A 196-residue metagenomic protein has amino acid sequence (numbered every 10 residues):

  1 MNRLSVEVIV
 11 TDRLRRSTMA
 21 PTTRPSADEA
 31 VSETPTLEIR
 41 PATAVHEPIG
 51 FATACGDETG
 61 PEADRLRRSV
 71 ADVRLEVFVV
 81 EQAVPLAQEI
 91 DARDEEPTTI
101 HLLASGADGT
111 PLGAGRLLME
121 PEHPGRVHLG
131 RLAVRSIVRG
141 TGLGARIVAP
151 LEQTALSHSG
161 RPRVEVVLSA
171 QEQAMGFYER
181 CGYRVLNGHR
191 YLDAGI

Functional and structural regions predicted by a protein language model:
N2-S5, R13-S17: Low-acidity, Ser/Thr- and Arg-rich intrinsically disordered low-complexity segments
V8, A20-D91, S105-D108: Short amphipathic alpha-helix that is part of the acyltransferase structural core
R93-L103: A short helix-loop-beta-strand connector motif used in the catalytic cores of GNAT acetyltransferases and, in some
L103, T110-M119, R126-H128, A133: Conserved beta-strand in the GNAT
M119-L129, R139, P162-V164, L192-G195: A conserved beta-turn-beta hairpin within the catalytic core of GNAT-like acetyltransferases that forms part
V134, G140-Q153: Conserved acetyl-CoA-binding loop-helix of GNAT-fold acetyltransferases
A155-Q171: Conserved GNAT acetyl-CoA-binding A-motif
V167, E179, R184-I196: Conserved catalytic-core motifs of GNAT/GCN5-like acyltransferases
